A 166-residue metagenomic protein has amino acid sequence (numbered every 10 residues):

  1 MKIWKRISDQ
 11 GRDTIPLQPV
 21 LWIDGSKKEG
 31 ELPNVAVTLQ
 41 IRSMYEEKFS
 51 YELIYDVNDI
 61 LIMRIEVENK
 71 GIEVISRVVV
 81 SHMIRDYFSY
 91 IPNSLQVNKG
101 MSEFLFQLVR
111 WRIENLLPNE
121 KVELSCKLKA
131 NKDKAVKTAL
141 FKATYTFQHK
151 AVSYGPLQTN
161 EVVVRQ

Functional and structural regions predicted by a protein language model:
M1-Q166: Exported/extracytosolic protein signature
